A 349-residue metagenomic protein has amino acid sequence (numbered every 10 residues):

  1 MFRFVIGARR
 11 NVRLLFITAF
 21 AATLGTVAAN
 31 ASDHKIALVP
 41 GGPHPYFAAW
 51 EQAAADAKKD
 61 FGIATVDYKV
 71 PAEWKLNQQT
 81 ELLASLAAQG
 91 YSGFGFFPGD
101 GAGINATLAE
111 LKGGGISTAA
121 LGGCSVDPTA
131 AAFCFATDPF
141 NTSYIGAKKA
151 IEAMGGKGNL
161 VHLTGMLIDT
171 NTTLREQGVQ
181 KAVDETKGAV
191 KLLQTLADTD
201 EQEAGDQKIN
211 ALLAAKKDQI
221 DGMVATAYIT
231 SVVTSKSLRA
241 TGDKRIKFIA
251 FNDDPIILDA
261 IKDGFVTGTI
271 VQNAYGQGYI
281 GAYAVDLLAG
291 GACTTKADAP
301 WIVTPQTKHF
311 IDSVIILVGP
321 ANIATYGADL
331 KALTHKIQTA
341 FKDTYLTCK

Functional and structural regions predicted by a protein language model:
F2-F16: Bacterial N-terminal signal peptides that target proteins for export
H34-F61, V66-E81, Y91, F97-G101 (+2 more regions): Extracytoplasmic "Venus flytrap"
Y46-F61, T142-G146, T170-V190, A204-K208 (+2 more regions): Short, solvent-exposed amphipathic alpha-helices that sit in or adjacent to ligand/effector-binding or catalytic
D60-A72, N159-H162, V183-Q202: Short beta-strand elements in bilobed, periplasmic/extracellular small-molecule ligand-binding domains
Q79, F135-L160, L174, Q202-K208 (+3 more regions): Hydrophobic alpha-helical segments within soluble ligand-binding/sensing domains
A84, G93-G113, V179, D198-A260: Hydrophobic alpha-helical
A102-N141, E152, N159, G165 (+2 more regions): Flexible loop/hinge segments that line or gate small-molecule binding clefts
N171, V183, A284-K349: Hinge/cleft segment of the Venus flytrap/periplasmic-binding protein
